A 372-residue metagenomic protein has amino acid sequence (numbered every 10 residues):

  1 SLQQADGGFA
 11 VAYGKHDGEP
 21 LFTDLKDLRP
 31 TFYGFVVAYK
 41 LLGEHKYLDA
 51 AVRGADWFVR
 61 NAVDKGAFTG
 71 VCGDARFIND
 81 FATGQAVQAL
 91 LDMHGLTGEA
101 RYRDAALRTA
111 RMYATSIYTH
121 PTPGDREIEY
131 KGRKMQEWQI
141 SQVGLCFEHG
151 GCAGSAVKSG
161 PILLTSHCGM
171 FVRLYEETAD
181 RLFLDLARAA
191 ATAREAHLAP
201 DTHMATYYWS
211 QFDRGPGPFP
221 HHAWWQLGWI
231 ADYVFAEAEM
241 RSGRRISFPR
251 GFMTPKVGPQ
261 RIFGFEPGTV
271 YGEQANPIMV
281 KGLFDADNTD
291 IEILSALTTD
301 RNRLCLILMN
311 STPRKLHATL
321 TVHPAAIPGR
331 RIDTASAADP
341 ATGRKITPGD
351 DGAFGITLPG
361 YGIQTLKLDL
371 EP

Functional and structural regions predicted by a protein language model:
S1-A10, H45-F68, D104-G124, L184-M204 (+1 more regions): Long, well-ordered core segments of solenoidal/helical folds
L2-P20, V59-F77, I117-A153, L198-G217: Glycine- and aromatic-rich loop/turn segments at beta-sheet edges
E19, T23-K26, G43, D74 (+3 more regions): Structural signature of alpha-solenoid helical repeat scaffolds
P30-H45, Q85-E99, G154-S155, L163-D180 (+1 more regions): Well-ordered alpha-helical scaffold segments within catalytic/enzyme domains
V172, G272-I327: Carbohydrate-binding surface patches
W224-F284: Catalytic cores of secreted or luminal carbohydrate-active enzymes
W229, G349-P372: C-terminal beta-strand-rich structural cap/linker in extracellular carbohydrate-active enzymes
H323-T342: Solvent-exposed beta-hairpin/edge-strand motifs
